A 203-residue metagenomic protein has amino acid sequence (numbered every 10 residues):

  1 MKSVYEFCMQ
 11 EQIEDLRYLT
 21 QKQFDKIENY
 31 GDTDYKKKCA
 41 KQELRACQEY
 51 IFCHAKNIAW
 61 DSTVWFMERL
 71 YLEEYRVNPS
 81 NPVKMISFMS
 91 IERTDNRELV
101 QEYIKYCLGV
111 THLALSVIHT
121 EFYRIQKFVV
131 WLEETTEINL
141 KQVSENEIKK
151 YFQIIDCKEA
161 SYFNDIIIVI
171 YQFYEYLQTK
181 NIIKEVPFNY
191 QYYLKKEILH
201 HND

Functional and structural regions predicted by a protein language model:
M1-D203: Charge-rich, intrinsically disordered N-terminal extensions that act as flexible nucleic-acid engagement or regulatory
